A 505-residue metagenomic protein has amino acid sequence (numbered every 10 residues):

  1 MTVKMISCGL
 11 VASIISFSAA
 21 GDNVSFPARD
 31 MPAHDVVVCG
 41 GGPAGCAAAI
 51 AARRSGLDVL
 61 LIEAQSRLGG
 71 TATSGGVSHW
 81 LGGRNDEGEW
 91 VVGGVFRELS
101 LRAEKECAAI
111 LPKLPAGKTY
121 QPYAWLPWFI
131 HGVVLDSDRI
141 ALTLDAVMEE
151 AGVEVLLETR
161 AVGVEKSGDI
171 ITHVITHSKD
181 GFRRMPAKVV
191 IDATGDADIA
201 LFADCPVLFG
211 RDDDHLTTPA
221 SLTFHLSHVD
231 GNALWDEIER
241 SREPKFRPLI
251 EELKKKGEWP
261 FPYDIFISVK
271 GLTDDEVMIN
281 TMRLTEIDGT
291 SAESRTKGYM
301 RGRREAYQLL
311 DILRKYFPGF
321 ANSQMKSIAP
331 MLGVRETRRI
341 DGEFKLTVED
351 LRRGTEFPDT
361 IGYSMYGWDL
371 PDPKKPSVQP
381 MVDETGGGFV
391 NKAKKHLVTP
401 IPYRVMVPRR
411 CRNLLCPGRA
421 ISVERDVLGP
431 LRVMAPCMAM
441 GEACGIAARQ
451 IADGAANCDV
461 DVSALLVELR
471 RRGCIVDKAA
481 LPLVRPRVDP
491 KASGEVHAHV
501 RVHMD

Functional and structural regions predicted by a protein language model:
M1-S7: Bacterial N-terminal signal peptides that target proteins for export
L10-A12: Hydrophobic helical h-region of N-terminal Sec-dependent signal peptides in bacterial secretory/periplasmic proteins
P27-D30, T73, L114, K118 (+7 more regions): Flavin (FAD/FMN)-binding glycine-rich loop and adjacent Rossmann-like elements that form
D30-G42: Beta1/beta-strand and adjacent pyrophosphate-binding region of the FAD-binding site in flavoprotein oxidoreductases
V36-V38, V59, L414: Conserved hydrophobic helix-helix packing surfaces used for dimerization/oligomerization
G45: N-terminal Rossmann-fold NAD(P) dinucleotide-binding loop
A51, L57-D58, A64-G163, S167 (+2 more regions): Conserved N-terminal/central alpha/beta ligand/cofactor-binding core
